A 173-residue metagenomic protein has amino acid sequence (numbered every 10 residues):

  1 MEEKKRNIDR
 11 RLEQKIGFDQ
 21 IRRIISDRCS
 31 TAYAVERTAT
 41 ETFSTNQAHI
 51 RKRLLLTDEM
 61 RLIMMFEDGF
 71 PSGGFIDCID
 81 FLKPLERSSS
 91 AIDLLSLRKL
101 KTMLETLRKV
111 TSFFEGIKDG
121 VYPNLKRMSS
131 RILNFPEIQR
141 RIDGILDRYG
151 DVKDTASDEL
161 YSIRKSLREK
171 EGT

Functional and structural regions predicted by a protein language model:
M1-Y149: Conserved amphipathic alpha-helical "coupling/scaffold" segments that transmit conformational changes between domains
M60-R61, G150-I163: Short hinge/gating elements
S162-T173: Extended, Lys/Arg-enriched charged tracts that mediate electrostatic binding to polyanionic substrates
